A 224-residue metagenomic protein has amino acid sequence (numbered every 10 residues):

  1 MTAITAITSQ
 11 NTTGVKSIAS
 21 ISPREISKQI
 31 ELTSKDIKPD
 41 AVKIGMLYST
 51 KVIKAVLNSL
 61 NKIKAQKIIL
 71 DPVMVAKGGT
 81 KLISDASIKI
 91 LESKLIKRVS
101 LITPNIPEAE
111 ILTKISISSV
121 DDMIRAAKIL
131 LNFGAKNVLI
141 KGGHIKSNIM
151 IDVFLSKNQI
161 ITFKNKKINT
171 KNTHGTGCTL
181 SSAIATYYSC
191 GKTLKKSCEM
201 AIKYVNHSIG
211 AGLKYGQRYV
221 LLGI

Functional and structural regions predicted by a protein language model:
M1-K77: Conserved N-terminal subdomain of the carbohydrate kinase-like
A19-K28, G79-I96: Conserved phosphate-binding/catalytic loop of the ribokinase/pfkB sugar-kinase fold
D85-I160: Conserved phosphate/ATP/ADP-binding segment of small-molecule kinases
I111, T170-L194: Short, small-residue alpha-helix embedded
I160-H174: Short pre-catalytic strand/loop immediately N-terminal to key active-site residues, enriched for Gly-Thr
I160-I161, Y187-A201: Phosphate-handling active-site elements
K195-I224: Charged C-terminal helix
